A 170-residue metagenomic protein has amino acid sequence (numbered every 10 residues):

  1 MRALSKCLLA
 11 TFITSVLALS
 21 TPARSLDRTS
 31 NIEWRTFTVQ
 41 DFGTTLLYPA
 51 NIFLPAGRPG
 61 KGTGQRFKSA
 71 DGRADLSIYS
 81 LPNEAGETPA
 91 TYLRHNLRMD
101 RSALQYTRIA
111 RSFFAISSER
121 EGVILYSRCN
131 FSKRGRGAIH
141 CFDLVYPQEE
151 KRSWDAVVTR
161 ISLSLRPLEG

Functional and structural regions predicted by a protein language model:
M1-L9: Bacterial N-terminal signal peptides that target proteins for export
L8-A18: Bacterial N-terminal signal peptides
A18-D27: Boundary at the C-terminal end of the N-terminal hydrophobic targeting segment
L26-G60: N-terminal "mature-domain start" segment
L54-S153: Conserved polar/disulfide-associated segments of primarily extracytoplasmic proteins
D155-I161: C-terminal partner/receptor-binding element of secreted or periplasmic proteins
L168-G170: Short, solvent-exposed mixed-charge patches
